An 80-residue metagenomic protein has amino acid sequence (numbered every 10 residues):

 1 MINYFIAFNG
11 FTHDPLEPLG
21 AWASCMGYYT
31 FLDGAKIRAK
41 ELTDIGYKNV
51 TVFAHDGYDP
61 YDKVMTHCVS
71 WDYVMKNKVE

Functional and structural regions predicted by a protein language model:
N3-F11: A short beta-strand micro-motif
Y4-F5, Y29, Y47: Aromatic side chains
F8, S24, K36, K40 (+1 more regions): Intrinsic disorder/low-complexity segments
T12-P18, Y58-K63: Short, surface-exposed beta-strand/loop "edge" segments at domain boundaries and coil↔beta transitions
L16-I37: A short, exposed loop/beta-hairpin motif centered on an aromatic-Gly-Thr core
K40-E80: Short, mixed-charge low-complexity intrinsically disordered segments
